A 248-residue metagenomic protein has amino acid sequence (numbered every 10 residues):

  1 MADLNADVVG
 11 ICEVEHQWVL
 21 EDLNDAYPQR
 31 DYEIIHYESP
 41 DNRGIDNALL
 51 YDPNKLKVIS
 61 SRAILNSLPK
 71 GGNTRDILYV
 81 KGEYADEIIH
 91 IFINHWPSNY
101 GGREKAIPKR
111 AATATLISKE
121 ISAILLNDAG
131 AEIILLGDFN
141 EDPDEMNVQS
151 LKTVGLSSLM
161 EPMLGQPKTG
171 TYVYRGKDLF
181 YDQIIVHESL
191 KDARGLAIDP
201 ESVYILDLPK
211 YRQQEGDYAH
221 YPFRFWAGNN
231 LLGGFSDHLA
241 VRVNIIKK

Functional and structural regions predicted by a protein language model:
M1-R30, S39-I45, T115, Y211-N229 (+2 more regions): N-terminal, active-site-proximal structural segment of metallo-dependent hydrolase catalytic domains
A2-A6, H16-Q29, K55, S118-A129 (+3 more regions): Sec-exported extracytoplasmic/periplasmic mature domains
N5-I11, H36-Y37, S67-L68, Y100-P108 (+3 more regions): Second-shell loop/turn segments in exported
V8-I88, F92-P97: Structured beta-strand-rich core segments of catalytic domains in phosphoester-bond hydrolases
H16-W18, N42-G44, N99-G101, N140-M146 (+1 more regions): Active-site environment of divalent metal-dependent phosphoester hydrolases
Y84-T115, K119: Metal-dependent phosphoester/phosphodiester hydrolase catalytic core
I91, I134-L135: Beta-strand elements within well-structured catalytic alpha/beta cores of enzymes that handle phosphate/sulfate esters
A123-A131, N140-K248: Metal-dependent phosphoester-hydrolase catalytic domains
